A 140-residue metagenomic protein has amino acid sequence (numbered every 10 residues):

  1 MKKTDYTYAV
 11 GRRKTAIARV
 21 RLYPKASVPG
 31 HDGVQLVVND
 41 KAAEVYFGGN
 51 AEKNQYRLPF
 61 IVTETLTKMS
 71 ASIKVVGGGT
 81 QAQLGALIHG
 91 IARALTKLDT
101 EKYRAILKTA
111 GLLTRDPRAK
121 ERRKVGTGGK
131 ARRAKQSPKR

Functional and structural regions predicted by a protein language model:
M1-M69, V76, A119-R140: Contiguous, often N-terminal, cationic amphipathic patches that form binding interfaces
L66-I73, A110-T114: Short, hydrophobic/aliphatic alpha-helical segments
I73-A82: A short glycine/serine-rich beta->alpha loop
Q81-L84, I88, A92-R140: Basic, glycine/proline-rich low-complexity segments that contact nucleic acids
